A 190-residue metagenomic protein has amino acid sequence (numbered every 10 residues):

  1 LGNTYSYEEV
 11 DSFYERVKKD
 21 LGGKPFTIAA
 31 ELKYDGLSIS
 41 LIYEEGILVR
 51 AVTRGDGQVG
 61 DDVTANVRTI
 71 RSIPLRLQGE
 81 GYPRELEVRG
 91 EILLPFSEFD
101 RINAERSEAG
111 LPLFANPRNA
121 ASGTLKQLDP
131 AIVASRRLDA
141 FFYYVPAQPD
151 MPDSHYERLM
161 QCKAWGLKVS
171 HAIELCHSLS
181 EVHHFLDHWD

Functional and structural regions predicted by a protein language model:
L1-D190: RNA/tRNA-interacting regions in translation and RNA-turnover enzymes
